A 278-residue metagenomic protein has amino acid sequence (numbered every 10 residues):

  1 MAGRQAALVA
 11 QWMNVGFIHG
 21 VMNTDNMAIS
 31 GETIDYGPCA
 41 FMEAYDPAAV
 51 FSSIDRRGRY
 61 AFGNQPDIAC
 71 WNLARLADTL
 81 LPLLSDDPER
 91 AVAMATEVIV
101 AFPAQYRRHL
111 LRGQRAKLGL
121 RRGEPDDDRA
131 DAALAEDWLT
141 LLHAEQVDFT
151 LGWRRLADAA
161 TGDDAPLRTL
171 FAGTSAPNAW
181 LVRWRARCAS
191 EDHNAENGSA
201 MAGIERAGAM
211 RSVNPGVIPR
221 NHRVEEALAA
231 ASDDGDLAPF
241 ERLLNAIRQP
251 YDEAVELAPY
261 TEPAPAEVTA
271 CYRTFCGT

Functional and structural regions predicted by a protein language model:
M1-V15: Phosphate/ATP-binding catalytic cores across multiple sugar-kinase/actin-like superfamilies, primarily ASKHA
G3-R4, Y36, A200-A202: Short linear motifs at secondary-structure transitions and domain/linker junctions
N14-H19, N23-P82: Catalytic activation segment of kinase domains across protein kinase-like and atypical kinase folds
R56-T278: Regulatory N- and C-terminal appendages and interdomain linkers associated with kinase/kinase-like NTP transferase
